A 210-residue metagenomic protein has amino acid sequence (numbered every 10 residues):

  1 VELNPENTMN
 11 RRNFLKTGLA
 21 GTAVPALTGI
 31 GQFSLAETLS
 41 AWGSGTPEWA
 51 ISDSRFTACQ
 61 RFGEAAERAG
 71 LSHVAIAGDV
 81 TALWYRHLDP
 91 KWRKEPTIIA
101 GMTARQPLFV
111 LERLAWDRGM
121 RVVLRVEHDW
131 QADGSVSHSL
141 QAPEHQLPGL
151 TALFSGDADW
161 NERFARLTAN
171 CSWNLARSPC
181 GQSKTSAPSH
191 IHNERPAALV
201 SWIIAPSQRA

Functional and structural regions predicted by a protein language model:
V1, E6-N7, F33, E37 (+1 more regions): Residue-level marker of intrinsically disordered, low-complexity segments enriched for small/polar residues
V1-P25: N-terminal secretory signal peptides and thylakoid transit peptides that target proteins across membranes
R12, G31-Q32, R209: Eukaryotic intrinsically disordered, low-complexity regions
G21-V24, I30-G31, T103-A104: General structural signal for secondary-structure boundaries
I30-R68: C-terminal segment of N-terminal export signals and the immediately downstream linker at the start of the mature
E37-L39, H87-L88, P188-S189: Intrinsically disordered, low-complexity boundary segments flanking structured domains
A41-T46, D89-P96: Flexible, charged surface loops at secondary-structure boundaries
R55-R68, S72-L83, R93-A210: Long, low-hydrophobicity ectodomains and other hydrophilic envelope-associated domains
